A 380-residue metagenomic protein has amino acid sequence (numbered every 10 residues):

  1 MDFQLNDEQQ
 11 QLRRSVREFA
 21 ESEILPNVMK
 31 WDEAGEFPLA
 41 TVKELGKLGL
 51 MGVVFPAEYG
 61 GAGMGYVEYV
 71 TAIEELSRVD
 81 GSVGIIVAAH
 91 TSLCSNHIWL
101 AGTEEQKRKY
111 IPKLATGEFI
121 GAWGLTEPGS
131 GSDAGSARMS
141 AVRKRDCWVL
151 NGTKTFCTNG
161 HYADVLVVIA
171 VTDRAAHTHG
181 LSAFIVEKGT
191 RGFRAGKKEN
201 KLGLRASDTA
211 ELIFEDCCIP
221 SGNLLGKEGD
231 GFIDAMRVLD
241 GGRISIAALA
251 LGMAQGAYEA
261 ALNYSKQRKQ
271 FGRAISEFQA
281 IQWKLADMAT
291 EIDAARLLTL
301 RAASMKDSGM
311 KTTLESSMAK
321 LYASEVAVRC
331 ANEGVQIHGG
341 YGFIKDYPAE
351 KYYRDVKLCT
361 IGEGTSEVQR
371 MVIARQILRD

Functional and structural regions predicted by a protein language model:
M1-A89, A101-Q106, K113-E118, D133 (+4 more regions): Alpha-helical interface subdomain recognition
G49, I73-S77, A170, V186-R191 (+1 more regions): Short Ser/Thr-interspersed hydrophobic loop/turn segments at strand-loop and sheet-helix junctions that line or gate
V87, N151-A195: A short core secondary-structure module
S95-A101, G135, A175: Flexible, glycine-rich active-site loops centered on histidine and acidic residues that chelate a metal or position
L114, G129-S132, F156-N159, D173-A175 (+1 more regions): Short Gly/Pro-enriched turn/cap motifs at secondary-structure boundaries
G117-L125: A short, Trp-centered hydrophobic/proline-enriched beta-strand micro-motif
S136, G189-P220: Flexible, small-/acidic-enriched active-site or ligand-binding loops
E215-D234: Long, acidic (Asp/Glu-rich), low-complexity accessory segments flanking structured domains
